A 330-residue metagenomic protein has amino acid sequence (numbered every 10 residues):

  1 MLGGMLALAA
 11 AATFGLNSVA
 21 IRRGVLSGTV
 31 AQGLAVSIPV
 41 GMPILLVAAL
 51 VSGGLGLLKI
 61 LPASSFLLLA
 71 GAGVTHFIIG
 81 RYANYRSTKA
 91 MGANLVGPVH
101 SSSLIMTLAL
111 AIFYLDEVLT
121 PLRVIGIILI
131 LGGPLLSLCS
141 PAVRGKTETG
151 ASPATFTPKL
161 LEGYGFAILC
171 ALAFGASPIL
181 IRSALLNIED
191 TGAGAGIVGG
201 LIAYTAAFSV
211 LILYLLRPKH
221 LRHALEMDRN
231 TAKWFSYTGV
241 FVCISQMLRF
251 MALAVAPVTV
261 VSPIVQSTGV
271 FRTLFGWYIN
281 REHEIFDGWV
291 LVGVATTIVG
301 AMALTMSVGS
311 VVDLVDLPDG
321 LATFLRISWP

Functional and structural regions predicted by a protein language model:
M1-Q32, V36-G71, R81-M91, C139-I168 (+6 more regions): Membrane-interface interhelical linkers
A7, G200, S262-Q266: Short hydrophobic/aromatic, small-residue-rich stretches within specific transmembrane helices of secondary active
F14, I38-M42, S101-I105, I127-I130 (+5 more regions): Residue-level recognition of pore/gate-forming positions within transmembrane alpha-helices of multi-pass
G15, L46, V74-I78, L104-A109 (+7 more regions): Hydrophobic/small/kink-forming positions within alpha-helical transmembrane segments of polytopic membrane proteins
N17-R22, N84-Y85, V96, L104 (+4 more regions): Interfacial helix-capping/hinge residues at the ends of transmembrane alpha-helices
G33-L34, V96, G196-G200, V261: Juxtamembrane helix-start motifs in multi-pass secondary transporters
I105-I125, L135-S137, P141, V270-V292: C-terminal transmembrane-helix exit sites in multi-pass transporters
F250-S267: Short alpha-helical packing/oligomerization segments
